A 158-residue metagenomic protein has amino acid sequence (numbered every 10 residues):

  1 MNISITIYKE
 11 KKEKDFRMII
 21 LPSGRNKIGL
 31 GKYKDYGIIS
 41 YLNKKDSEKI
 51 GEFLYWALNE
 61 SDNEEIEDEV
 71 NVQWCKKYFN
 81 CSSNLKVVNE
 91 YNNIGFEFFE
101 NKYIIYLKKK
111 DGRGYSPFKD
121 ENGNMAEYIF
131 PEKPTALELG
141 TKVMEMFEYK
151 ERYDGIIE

Functional and structural regions predicted by a protein language model:
M1-K45, F99-T141: Intrinsically disordered, low-complexity regulatory segments enriched in Ser/Thr/Pro and charged residues
S40-N92: Negatively charged, low-complexity tracts enriched in Asp/Glu with abundant Ser/Thr
Y41-E64, G123-E158: Ampiphathic alpha-helical segments that act as solvent-exposed interaction surfaces
N71-D120: Short, solvent-exposed interaction modules
